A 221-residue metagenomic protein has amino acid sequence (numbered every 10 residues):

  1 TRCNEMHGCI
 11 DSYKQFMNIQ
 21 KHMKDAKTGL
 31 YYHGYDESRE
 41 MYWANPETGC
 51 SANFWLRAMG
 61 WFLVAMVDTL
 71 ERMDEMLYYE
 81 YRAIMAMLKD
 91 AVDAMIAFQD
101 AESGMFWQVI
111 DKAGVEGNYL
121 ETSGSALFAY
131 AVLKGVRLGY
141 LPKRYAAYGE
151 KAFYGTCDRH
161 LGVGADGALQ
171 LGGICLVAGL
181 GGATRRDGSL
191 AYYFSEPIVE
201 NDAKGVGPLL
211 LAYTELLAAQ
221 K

Functional and structural regions predicted by a protein language model:
T1-Y13, L70-D90, I96, G135-K151 (+2 more regions): Structural helix-adjacent loops and short alpha-helical linkers that scaffold large soluble proteins
C3, F16, Q20-M23, V64-M66 (+5 more regions): Sec/Tat-exported extracytoplasmic proteins
C9-Y42, M85-S103, Y148-D166: Long, well-ordered core segments of solenoidal/helical folds
S12, N18-H22, T28-A52, D68 (+5 more regions): His/Met- and acidic-residue-enriched segments that coordinate or traffic transition-metal cofactors and support
Q15, A58-W61, A65-R72, A91 (+4 more regions): Amphipathic, well-ordered alpha-helical segments in soluble domains
Y32-H33, G104-I110, R144, A168-G173: Short, hydrophobic secondary-structure boundary micro-motifs
A44-V64, E75, E80, Q99-D100 (+3 more regions): Solvent-exposed loop and edge beta-strand segments that line ligand/cofactor-binding and catalytic clefts
L120, G124, A129, K134-K221: CBM-like carbohydrate-recognition segments
